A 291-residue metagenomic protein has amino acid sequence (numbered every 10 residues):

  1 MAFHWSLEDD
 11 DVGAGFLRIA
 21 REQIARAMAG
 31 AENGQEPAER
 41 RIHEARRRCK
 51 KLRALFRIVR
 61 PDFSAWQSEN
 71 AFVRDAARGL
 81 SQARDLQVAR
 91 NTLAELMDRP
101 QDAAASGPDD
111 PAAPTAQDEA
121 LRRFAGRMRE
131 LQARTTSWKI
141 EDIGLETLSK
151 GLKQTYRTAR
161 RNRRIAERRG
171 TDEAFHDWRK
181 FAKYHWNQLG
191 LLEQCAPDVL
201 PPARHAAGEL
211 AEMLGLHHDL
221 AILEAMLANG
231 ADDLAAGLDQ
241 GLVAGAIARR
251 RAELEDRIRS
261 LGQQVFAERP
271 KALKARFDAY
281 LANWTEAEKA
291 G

Functional and structural regions predicted by a protein language model:
M1-G291: Function-determining surface determinants
